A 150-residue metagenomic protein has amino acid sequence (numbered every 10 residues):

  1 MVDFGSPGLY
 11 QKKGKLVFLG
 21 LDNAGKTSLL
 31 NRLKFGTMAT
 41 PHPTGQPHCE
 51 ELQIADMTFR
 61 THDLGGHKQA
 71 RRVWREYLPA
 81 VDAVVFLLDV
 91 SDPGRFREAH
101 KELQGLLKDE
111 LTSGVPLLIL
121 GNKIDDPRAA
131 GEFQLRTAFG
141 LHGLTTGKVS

Functional and structural regions predicted by a protein language model:
M1-S150: TRAFAC-class small GTPase G-domain
